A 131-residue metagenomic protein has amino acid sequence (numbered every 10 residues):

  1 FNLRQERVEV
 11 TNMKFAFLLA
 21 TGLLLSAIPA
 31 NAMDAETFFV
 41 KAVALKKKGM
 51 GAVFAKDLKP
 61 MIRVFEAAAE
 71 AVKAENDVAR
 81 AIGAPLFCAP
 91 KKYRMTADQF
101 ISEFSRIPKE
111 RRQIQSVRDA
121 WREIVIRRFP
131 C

Functional and structural regions predicted by a protein language model:
F1-N12: Short, Lys/Arg-enriched N-terminal segments with co-localized hydrophobic residues within the first ~10-30 amino acids
F15: Basic, ligand-binding patches in group-transfer machinery, especially extracytoplasmic/periplasmic segments
L18-A27: Bacterial N-terminal signal peptides
I28-A32: Sec/Tat signal peptide C-region and signal peptidase I cleavage site
M33-S105, I124: Short N-proximal segments of mature Sec-exported proteins
R106-E110: Low-complexity, intrinsically disordered Gly/Pro/Thr-rich segments
R111-C131: C-terminal partner/receptor-binding element of secreted or periplasmic proteins
